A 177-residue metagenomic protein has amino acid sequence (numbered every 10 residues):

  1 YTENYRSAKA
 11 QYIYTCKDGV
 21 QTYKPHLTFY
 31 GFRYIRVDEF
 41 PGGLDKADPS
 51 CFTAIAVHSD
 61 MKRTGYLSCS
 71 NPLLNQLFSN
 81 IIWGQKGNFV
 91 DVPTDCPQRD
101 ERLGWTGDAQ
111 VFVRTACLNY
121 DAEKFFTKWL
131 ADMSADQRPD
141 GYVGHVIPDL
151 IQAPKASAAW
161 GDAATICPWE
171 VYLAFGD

Functional and structural regions predicted by a protein language model:
Y1-Q98, G107-D108, K124-T127, G144-Q152: Extracellular/oxidizing-compartment recognition motifs
Y1-S7, E123-G176: Helix-terminus loop motifs that line ligand-binding clefts
K24-L27, I35-F40, T106-D136, T165-F175: Alpha-helical support elements that line or immediately flank enzyme active sites and cofactor-binding pockets
T28, W105, S157-W160: Short, conserved glycine- and acidic-residue-centered signature motifs in active-site or ligand-binding loops
